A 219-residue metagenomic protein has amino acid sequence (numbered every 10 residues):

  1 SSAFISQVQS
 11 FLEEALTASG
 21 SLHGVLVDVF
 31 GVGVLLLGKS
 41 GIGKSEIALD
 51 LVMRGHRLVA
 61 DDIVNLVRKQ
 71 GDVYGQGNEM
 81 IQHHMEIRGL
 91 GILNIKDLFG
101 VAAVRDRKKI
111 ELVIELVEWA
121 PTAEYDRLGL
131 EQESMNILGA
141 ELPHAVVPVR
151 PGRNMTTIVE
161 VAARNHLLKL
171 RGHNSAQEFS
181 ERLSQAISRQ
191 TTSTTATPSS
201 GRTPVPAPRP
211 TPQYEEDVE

Functional and structural regions predicted by a protein language model:
S1-A15: Feature captures the catalytic cores and cofactor-binding loops of soluble hydro-lyases/lyases that act on carboxylate
Q7, I47-D50, T157-A162: Alpha-helical scaffold segments in soluble metabolic enzymes
A15-V27: Pre-Walker A adenine-sensing motif
V25-V29, E133-M135: Short acidic-hydrophobic surface loop/beta-edge motif
F30-V59: Glycine-rich phosphate-binding P-loop
R57-E118: Conserved nucleotide-sensing/catalytic segment adjacent to the nucleotide-binding pocket in NTP-handling enzymes
E111-E219: Conserved NTP phosphate-binding and transfer environment spanning the P-loop NTPase/kinase superfamily
